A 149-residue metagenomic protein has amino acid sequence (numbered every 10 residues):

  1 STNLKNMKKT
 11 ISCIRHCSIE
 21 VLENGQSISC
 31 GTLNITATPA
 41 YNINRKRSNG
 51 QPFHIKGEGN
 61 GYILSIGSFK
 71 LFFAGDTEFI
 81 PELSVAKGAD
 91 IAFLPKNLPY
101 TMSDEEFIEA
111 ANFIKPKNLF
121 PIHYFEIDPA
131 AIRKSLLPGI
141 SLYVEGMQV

Functional and structural regions predicted by a protein language model:
S1-N3, F72-G75, A92-N97, N118-H123 (+1 more regions): Active-site neighborhood of phospho(di)ester-bond hydrolases with catalytic His/Asp-centered motifs
S1-S12, E20, G88-F93: Active-site metal-binding motif and surrounding structural segment of the metallo-beta-lactamase
K5, Y41, E78, N97-P99 (+1 more regions): Catalytic metal-binding/acid-base residues of hydrolase active sites
M7-K8, I80-L83, S103-D104, D128-A130: Short, well-ordered alpha-helical microsegments
I11-I14, S18-S27, E106-I108, N112-V149: Binuclear metal-ion centers of metallo-dependent hydrolases, dominated by the metallo-beta-lactamase
V21-K87, M102, E145-V149: Core dinuclear metal-dependent hydrolase active-site scaffold
S65-F69, A89-I91, N112-N118: Short, surface-exposed connector motifs at secondary-structure boundaries
V85, I91-N112: Active-site-proximal segments of metal-dependent phosphoesterases and phosphodiesterases across multiple
